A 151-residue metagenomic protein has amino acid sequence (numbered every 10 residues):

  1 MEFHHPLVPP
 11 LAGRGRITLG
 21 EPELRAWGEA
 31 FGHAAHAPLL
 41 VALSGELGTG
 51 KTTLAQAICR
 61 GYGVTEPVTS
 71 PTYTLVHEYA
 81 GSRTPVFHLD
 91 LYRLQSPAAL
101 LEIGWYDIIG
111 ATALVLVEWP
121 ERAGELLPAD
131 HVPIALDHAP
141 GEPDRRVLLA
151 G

Functional and structural regions predicted by a protein language model:
M1-G15, R60, Q95-L100, Y106-G151: Short phosphate-coordinating micro-motif centered on Lys-Gly-acidic
E23-A34: Pre-Walker A adenine-sensing motif
L40-A42: Short hydrophobic/aromatic beta-strand immediately N-terminal to the Walker A/P-loop
S44-E46: P-loop (Walker A) phosphate-binding loop of NTP-binding proteins
K51: Conserved lysine of the Walker
V64-Y79: Short beta-strand-centered segment that lines the nucleotide-binding/catalytic pocket of NTP-utilizing
V86-S96: Switch II (G3) loop of P-loop NTPases
